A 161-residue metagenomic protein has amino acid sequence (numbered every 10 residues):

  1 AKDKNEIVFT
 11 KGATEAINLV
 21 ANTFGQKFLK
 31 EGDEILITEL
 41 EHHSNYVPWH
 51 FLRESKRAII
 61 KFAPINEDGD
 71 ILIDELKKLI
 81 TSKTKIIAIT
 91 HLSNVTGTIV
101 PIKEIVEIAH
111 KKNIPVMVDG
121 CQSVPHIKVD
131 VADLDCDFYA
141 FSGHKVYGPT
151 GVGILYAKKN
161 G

Functional and structural regions predicted by a protein language model:
A1-G161: Pyridoxal 5′-phosphate
